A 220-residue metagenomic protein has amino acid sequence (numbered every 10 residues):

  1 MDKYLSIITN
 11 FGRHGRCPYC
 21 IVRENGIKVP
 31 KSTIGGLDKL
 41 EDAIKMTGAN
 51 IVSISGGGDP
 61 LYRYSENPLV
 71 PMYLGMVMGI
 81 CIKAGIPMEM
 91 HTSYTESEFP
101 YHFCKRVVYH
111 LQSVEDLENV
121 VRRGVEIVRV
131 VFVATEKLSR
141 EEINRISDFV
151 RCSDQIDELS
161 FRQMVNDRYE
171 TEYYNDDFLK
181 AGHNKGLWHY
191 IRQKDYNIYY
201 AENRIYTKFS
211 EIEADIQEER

Functional and structural regions predicted by a protein language model:
M1, A49, F161-R220: Auxiliary Fe-S-binding modules of radical SAM enzymes
M1-G35: Canonical Radical SAM [4Fe-4S] cluster-binding loop centered on the CxxxCxxC motif and its immediate flanking residues
D2, S6-T9, E41-A43, N50 (+3 more regions): Generic structural signal for short, flexible, solvent-exposed coil/loop and linker residues
Y4, Y19, Y62-Y64, Y73 (+8 more regions): Sequence-level detector for tyrosine residue identity
T9-G12, S53-S55, H183: Generic detector of intrinsically disordered, low-complexity, polar/charged segments
Y19, R23-G26, N144, N175-K180: Secreted/processed peptides and extracellular or luminal domains of membrane proteins
R23-D157, Q163: Conserved glycine-rich "GG(E/T)P / GGGxP" loop and the immediately following alpha-helix in the radical SAM core
